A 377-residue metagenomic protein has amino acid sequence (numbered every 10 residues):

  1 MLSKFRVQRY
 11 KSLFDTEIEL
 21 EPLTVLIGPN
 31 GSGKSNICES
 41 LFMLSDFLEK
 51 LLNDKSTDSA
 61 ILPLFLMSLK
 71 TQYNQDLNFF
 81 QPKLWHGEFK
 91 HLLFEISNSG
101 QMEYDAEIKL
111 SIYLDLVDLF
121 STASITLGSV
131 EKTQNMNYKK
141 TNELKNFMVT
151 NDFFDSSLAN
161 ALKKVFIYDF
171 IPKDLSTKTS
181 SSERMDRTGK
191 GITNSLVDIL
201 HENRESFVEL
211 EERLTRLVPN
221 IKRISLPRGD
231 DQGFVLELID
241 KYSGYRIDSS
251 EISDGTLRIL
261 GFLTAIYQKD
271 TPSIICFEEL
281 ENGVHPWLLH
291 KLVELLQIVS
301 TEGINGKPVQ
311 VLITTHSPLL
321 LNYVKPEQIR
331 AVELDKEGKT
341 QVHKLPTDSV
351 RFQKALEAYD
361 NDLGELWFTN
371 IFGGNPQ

Functional and structural regions predicted by a protein language model:
M1-K50, F234-P376: Switch/communication elements of ASCE P-loop NTPase nucleotide-binding domains
L48-D270, D362-E365, Q377: Phosphate-coordinating catalytic segments in nucleotide- and nucleic-acid-processing enzymes
